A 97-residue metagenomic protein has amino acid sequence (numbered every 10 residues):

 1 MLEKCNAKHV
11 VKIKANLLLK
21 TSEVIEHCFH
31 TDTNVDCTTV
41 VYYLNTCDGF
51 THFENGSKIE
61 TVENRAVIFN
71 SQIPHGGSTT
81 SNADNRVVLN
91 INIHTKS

Functional and structural regions predicted by a protein language model:
M1-R65, Q72, S78-V87, N92-S97: Fe(II)/2-oxoglutarate oxygenase catalytic core
